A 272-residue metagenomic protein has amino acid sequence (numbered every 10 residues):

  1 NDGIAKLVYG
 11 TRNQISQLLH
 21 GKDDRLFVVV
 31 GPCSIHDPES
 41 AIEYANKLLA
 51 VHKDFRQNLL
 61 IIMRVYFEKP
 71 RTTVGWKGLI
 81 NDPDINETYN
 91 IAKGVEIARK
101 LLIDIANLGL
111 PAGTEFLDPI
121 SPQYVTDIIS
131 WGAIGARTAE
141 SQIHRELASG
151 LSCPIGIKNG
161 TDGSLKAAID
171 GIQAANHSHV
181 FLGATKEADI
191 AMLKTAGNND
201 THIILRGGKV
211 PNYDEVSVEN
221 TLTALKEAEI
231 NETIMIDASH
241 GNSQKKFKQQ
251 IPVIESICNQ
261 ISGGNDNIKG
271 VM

Functional and structural regions predicted by a protein language model:
N1-L19: N- or domain-start disorder-to-order transition segments that initiate the globular core
L19-K22, L49-R56, K100-G109, L193-T195 (+1 more regions): Acidic (Asp/Glu)-rich catalytic clusters
D23-V29: Short, contiguous, helix-prone interaction/anchoring segments in small proteins
G31, I236: Conserved, mostly hydrophobic/aromatic
P38-A50, T73-I80: Glycine-rich loop at the start of a catalytic domain that most often binds anionic cofactors/ligands
A41-A50, K245-M272: A short alpha/beta connector and helix-capping loop motif
N58-Y213, S217-V218, H240-G241, K245 (+2 more regions): Active-site-facing alpha/beta catalytic cores
V218-L222, K226: Glycoside hydrolase catalytic-domain groove-lining segments
